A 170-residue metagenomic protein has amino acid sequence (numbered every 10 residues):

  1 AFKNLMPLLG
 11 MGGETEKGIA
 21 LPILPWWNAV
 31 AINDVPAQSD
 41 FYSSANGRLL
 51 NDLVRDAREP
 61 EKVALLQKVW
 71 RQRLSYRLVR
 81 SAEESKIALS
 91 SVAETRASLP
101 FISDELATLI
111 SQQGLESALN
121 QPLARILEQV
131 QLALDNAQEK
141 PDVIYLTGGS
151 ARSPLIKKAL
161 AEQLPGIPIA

Functional and structural regions predicted by a protein language model:
A1-F101: Phosphate-binding glycine-rich/basic clefts of nucleotide- and phosphate-handling proteins, predominantly
E16-A20, A29, A133, A137-G149: Short glycine-rich phosphate-binding loop at a beta-alpha junction
A31, D52, A124, E128 (+1 more regions): Localized chelating/binding microdomains that coordinate divalent metal ions or stabilize phosphate-bearing
Q67-S75, D104-L134: Adenine-nucleotide phosphate-binding core of ATP-dependent small-molecule kinases
S81, S85-A88, S117-I144, I156-A159: Phosphate/ATP-binding catalytic cores across multiple sugar-kinase/actin-like superfamilies, primarily ASKHA
V92, P100, T147-G149, A170: Generic beta-strand/beta-sheet core signal
E105, G149-L155: Flexible loop/turn segments at secondary-structure boundaries
K157-A170: Conserved phosphate-binding/catalytic loops in two-lobed NTP-binding clefts
